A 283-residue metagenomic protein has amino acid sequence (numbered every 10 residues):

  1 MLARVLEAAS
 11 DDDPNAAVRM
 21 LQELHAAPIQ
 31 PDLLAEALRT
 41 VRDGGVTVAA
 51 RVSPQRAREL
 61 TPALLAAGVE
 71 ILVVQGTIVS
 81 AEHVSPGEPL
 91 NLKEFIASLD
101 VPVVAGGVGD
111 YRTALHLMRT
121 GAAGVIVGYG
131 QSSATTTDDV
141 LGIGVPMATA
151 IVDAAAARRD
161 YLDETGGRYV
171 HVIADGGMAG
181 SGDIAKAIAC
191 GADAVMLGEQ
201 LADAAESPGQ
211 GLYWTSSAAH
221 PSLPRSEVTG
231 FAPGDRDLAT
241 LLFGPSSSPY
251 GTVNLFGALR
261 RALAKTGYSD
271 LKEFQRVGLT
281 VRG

Functional and structural regions predicted by a protein language model:
M1-T165, H171, L201: Active-site entrance/lid segments in N-terminal catalytic domains of soluble metabolic enzymes
L2-D11, H25-D32, R39, D100 (+2 more regions): Alpha/beta catalytic cores of nucleotide-metabolism and tRNA/nucleoside-modifying enzymes
